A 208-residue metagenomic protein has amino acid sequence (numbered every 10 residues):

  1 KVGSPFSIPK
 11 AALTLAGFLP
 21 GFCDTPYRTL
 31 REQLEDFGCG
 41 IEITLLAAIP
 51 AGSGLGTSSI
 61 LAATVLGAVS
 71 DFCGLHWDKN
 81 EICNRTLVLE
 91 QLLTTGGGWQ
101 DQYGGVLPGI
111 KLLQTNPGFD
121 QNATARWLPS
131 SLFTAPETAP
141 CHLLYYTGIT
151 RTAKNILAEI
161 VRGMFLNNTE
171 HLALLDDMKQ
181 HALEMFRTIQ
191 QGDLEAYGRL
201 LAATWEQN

Functional and structural regions predicted by a protein language model:
K1-E35, L46, C73-L75, C83-T95 (+1 more regions): C-terminal nucleotide
A12, A51-S53: Helix-loop-helix module between adjacent transmembrane segments
C39-A51: Glycine/charged-rich beta-loop-alpha catalytic/anionic-binding loops adjacent to active sites
S53-G54, A153: Secondary-structure boundary/capping motif
G54-L75: DPxDG-like acidic metal-binding loop motif
